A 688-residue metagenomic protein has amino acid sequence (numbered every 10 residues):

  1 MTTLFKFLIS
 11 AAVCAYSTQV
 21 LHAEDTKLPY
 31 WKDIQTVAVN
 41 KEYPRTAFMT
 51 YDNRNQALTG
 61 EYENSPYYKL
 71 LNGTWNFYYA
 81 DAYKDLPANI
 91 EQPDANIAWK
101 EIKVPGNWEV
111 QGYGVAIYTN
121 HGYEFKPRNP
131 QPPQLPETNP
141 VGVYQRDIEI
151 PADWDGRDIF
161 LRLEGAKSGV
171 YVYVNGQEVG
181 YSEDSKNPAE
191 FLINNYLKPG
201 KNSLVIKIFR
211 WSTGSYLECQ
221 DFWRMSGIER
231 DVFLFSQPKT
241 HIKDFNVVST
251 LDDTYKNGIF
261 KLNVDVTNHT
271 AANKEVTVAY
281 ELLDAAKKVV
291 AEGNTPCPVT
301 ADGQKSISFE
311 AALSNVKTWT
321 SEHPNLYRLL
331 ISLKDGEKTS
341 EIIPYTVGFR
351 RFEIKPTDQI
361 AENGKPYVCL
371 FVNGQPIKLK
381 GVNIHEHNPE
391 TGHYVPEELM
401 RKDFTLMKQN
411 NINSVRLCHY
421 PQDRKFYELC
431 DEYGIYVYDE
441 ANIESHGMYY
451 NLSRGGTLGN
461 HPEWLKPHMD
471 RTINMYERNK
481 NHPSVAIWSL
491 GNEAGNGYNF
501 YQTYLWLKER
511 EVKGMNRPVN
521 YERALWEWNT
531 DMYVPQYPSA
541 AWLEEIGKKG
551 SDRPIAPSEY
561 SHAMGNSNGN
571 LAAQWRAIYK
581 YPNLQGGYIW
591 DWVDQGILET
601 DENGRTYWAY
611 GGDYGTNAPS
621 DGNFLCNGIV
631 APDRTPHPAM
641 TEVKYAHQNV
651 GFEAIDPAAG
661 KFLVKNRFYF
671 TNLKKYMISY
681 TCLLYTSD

Functional and structural regions predicted by a protein language model:
E24-K69: N-terminal pre-domain segments of enzymes
T26, Y30-T36, E61-Y62, Y78-A80 (+6 more regions): Accessory beta-strand-rich segments of carbohydrate-active enzymes
P29, E63-T74, Y78-D85, A166 (+3 more regions): Substrate-binding clefts and catalytic carboxylate motifs of secreted carbohydrate-active enzymes
V110-I150, W154-R162, S168-Y173, K239 (+5 more regions): Active-site-adjacent substrate/metal-binding segments within catalytic domains of carbohydrate-active enzymes
K239-H269, E362-P366, E642-T671, K675: Surface beta-strand/loop "capping" patches
G258-C297, I307, F662-N666, F670-L684: Beta-strand-rich binding/interaction modules
T270-P356: Extended acidic/polar, glycine-enriched regions that form or flank non-catalytic beta-rich accessory modules
I360, G392, F404-M407, S414-L625: Substrate-binding/catalytic cleft of secreted carbohydrate-active enzymes, primarily glycoside hydrolases
